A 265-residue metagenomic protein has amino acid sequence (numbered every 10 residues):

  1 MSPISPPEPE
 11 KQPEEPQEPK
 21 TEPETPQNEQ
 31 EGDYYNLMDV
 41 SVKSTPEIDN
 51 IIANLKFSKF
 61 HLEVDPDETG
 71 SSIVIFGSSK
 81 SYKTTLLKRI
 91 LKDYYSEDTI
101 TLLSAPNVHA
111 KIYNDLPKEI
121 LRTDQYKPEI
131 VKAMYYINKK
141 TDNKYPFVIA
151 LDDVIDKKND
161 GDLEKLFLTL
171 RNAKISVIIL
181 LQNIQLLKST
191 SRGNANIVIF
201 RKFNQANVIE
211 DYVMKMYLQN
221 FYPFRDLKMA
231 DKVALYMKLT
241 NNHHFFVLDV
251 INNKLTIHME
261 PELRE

Functional and structural regions predicted by a protein language model:
M1-P9, G32-N36: Intrinsically disordered, low-structural-confidence terminal and linker regions
P7-E29: Acidic, proline-/serine-/threonine-rich low-complexity intrinsically disordered repeat tracts
P26-L62: N-terminal pre-Walker A segment at the start of P-loop NTPase domains
S58-G77, L86, Y145, D162-F167 (+1 more regions): P-loop NTPase motor core of the ASCE superfamily
I73-K92, A105-H109, L121-F224: Conserved P-loop NTPase motor cores
S96-D115: AAA+/P-loop NTPase substrate/partner-engagement loops
Y113-D115, S191, K238: Short, conserved catalytic or adaptor-binding loops enriched in Gly and charged residues
